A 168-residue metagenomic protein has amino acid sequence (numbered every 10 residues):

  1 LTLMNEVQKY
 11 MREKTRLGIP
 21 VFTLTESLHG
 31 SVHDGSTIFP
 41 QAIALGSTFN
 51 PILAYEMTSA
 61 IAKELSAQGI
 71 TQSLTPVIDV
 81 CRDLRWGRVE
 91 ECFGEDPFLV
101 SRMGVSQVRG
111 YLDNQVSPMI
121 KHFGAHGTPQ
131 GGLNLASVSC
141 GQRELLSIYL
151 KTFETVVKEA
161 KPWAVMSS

Functional and structural regions predicted by a protein language model:
L1-S168: Glycoside hydrolase catalytic-domain context in secreted enzymes
